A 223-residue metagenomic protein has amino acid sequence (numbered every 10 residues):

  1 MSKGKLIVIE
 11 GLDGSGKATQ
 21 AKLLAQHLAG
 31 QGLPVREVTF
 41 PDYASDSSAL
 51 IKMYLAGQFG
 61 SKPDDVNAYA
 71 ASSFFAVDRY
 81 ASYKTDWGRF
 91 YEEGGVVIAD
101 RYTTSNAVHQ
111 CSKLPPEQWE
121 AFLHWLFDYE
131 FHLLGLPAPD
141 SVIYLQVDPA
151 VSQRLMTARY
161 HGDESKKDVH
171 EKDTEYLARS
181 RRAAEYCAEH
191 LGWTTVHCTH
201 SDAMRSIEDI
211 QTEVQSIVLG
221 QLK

Functional and structural regions predicted by a protein language model:
S2-L6: Pre-Walker A (Motif I) flank of P-loop NTPase domains
I9: Hydrophobic anchor at the beta1->P-loop junction of P-loop NTPases
L12: P-loop (Walker A) phosphate-binding loop of NTP-binding proteins
K17: Conserved lysine of the Walker
Q20: Hydrophobic positions on the alpha1 helix immediately C-terminal to the Walker A/P-loop
A25, A150-K223: NTP-dependent small-molecule kinase module
Q31-D128, H132-L134: ATP-dependent small-molecule kinase phosphotransfer cores that center on conserved nucleotide phosphate-binding segments
T104-R182: A glycine- and Lys/Arg-enriched "phosphate-lid" helix/loop adjacent to the NTP-binding pocket of small-molecule kinases
